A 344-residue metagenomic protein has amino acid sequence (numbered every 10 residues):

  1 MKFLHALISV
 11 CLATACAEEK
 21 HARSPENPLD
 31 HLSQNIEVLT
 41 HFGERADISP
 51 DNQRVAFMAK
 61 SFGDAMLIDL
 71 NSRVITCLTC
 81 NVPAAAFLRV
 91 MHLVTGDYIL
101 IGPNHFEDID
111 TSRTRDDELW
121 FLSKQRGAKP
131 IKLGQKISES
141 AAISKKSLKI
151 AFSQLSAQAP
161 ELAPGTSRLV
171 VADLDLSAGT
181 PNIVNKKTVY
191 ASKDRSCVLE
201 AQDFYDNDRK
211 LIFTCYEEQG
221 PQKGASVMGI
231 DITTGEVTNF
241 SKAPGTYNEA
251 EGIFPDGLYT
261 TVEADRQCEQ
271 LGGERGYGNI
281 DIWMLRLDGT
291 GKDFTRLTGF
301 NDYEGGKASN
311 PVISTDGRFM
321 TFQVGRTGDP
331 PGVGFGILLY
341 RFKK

Functional and structural regions predicted by a protein language model:
M1-L4: Positively charged n-region of N-terminal signal peptides that target proteins for export
T14-A15: C-terminal motif of bacterial Sec signal peptides marking the signal peptidase cleavage site
E19-K344: Sequence signature of WD/YWTD-type beta-propeller architectures
